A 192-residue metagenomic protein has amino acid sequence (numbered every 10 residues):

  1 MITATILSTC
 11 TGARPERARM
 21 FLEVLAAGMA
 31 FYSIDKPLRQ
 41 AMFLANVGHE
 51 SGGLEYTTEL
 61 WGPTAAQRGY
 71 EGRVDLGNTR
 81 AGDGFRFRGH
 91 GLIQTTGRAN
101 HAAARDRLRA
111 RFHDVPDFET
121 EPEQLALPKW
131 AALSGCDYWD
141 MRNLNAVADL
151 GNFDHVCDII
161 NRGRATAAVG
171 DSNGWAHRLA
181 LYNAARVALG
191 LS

Functional and structural regions predicted by a protein language model:
M1, K36-A45, G151-D158: Alpha-helical scaffolds flanking conserved acidic
I2-R19, V24, F43-Y138: Peptidoglycan-targeting cell-wall enzymes and recognition modules
A26, L44, G135-C136, C157 (+2 more regions): Non-transmembrane alpha-helical segments in soluble domains of secreted/periplasmic/extracellular proteins
F31-L38, G53: Metal- and O2-centered redox machinery and metal/ROS homeostasis
V47-E50, A148-G170: Acidic helix/loop microenvironments that form the catalytic cleft of cell-wall polysaccharide enzymes
W130-A132, M141-A148: Proteins synthesized as precursors that undergo proteolytic processing into mature forms
I159-S192: Low-complexity, Gly/Ser/Thr/Pro-rich intrinsically disordered linker/tail segments
